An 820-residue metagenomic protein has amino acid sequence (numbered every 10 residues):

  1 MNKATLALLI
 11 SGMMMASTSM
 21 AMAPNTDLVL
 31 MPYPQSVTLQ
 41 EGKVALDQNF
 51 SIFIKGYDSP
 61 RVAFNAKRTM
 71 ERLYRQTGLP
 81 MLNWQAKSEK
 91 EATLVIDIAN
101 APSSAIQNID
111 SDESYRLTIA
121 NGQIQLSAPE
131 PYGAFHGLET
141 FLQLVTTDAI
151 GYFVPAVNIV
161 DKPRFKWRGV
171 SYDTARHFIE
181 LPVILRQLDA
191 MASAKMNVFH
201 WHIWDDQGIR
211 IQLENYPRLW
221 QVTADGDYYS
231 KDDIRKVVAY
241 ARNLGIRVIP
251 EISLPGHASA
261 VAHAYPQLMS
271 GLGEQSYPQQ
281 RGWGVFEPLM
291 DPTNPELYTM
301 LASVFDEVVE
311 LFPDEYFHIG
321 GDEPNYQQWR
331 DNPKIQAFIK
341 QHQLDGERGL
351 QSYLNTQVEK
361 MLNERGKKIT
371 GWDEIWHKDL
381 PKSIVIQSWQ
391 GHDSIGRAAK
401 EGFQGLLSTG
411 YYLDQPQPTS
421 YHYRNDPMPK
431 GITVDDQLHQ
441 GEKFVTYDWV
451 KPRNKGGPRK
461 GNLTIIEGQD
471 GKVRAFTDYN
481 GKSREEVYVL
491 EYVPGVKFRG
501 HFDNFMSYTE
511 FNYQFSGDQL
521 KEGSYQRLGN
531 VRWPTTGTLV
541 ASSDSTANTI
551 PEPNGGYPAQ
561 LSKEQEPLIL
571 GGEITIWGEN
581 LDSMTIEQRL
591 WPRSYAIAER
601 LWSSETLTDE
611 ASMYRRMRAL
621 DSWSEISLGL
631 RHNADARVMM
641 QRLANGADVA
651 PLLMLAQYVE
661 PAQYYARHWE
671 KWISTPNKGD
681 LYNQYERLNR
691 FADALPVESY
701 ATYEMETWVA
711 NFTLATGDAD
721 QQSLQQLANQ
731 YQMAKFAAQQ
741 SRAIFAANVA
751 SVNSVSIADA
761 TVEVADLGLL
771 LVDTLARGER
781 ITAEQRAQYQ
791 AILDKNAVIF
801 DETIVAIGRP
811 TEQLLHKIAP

Functional and structural regions predicted by a protein language model:
M1-M20: Gram-negative bacterial Sec-dependent N-terminal signal peptides
A21-P163, K368-D373, L380, I626 (+2 more regions): Acidic, contiguous N-terminal accessory segments
S103-H318, N332, Q357, M361 (+1 more regions): Feature activates predominantly on carbohydrate-active enzymes
E113-Y115, V450-N454, T464, F476 (+4 more regions): C-terminal functional modules
A258, A264, Q327-Q328, T370-L406 (+1 more regions): Substrate-binding cleft/loops of secretory-pathway carbohydrate-active enzymes
V285-K382, W389-G396: Active-site neighborhood of glycoside hydrolase catalytic domains
S394-Q437, A541-W577: Aromatic-lined glycan-binding groove of carbohydrate-active enzymes
V445-Q519, S524-T538: Central antiparallel beta-sheet cores of small beta-barrel/beta-sandwich binding domains
